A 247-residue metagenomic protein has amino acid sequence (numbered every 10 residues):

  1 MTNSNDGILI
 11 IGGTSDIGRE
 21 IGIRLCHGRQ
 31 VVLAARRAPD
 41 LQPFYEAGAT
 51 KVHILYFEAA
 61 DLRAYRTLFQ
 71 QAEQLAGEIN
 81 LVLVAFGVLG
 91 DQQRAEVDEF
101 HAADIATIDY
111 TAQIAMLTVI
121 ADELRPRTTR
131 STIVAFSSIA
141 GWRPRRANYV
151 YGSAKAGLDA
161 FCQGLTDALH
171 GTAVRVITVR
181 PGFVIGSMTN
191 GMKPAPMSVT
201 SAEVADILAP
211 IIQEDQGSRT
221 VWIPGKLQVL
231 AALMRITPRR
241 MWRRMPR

Functional and structural regions predicted by a protein language model:
T14-S15: Conserved glycine-rich cofactor-binding loop
G28-F44: Conserved glycine-rich Rossmann-like NAD(P)H-binding loop of the short-chain dehydrogenase/reductase
G48-R63: Rossmann-fold cofactor-recognition segment
Q70, G87-A103, A147: Conserved mid-core segment of classical short-chain dehydrogenase/reductases
L117, A154: Active-site helix of classical SDR
S138: Residue(s) in the substrate-gating loop at a strand-loop-helix junction that position the organic substrate next
T178, K193-R235: C-terminal helical subdomain
